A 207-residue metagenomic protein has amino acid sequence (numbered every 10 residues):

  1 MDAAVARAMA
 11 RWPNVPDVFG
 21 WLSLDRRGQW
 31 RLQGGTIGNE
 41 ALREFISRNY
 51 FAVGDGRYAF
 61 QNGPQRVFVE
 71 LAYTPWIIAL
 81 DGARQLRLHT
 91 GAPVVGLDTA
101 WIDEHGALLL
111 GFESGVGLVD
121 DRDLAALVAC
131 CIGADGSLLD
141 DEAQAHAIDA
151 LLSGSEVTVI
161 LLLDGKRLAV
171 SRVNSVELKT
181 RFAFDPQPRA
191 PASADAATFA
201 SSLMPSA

Functional and structural regions predicted by a protein language model:
M1-E44, R48-N49: Long alpha-helical, hydrophobic tracts
N14, D25, L32, N62 (+3 more regions): Acidic surface patches and DE-rich sequence motifs
V18-G20, D55-R57, P64, H105-A107: Short, surface-exposed beta-edge/turn micro-motifs
W30-L32, A59-Q61, L86-L88, A107-F112 (+1 more regions): Generic recognition of long tandem-repeat/solenoid scaffolds
R31-W76: Short, well-structured hydrophobic secondary-structure segments
R66-I77, Q85, D120, L124-A125: Charge-rich alpha-helical segments
A72-L108: Surface-exposed beta-loop interaction hotspot
D103-A207: Glycine-rich, aromatic-bearing surface loops/beta-hairpins
